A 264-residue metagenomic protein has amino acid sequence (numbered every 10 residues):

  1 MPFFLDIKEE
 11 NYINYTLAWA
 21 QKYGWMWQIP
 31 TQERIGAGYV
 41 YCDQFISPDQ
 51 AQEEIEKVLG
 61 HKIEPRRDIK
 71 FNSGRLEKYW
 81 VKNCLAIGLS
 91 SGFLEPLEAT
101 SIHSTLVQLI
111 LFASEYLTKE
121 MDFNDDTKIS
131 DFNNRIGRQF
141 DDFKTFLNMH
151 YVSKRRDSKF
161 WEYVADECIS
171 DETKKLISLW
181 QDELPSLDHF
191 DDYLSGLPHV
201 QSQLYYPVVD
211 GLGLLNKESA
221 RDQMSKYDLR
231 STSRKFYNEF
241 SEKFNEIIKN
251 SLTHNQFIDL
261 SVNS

Functional and structural regions predicted by a protein language model:
M1, R67, L85-I87: Hydrophobic/aromatic beta-strand patches that form the interior of the parallel beta-sheet core in alpha/beta enzyme
M1-Y12, D131-N133: Central beta-strand plus flanking loop segment that forms part of the substrate or channel wall within the catalytic
W19-N72, G92-H103, T118-M121: Conserved FAD/dinucleotide-binding core of flavoprotein oxidoreductases
W25, W80, C84, F93 (+2 more regions): Tryptophan-centric aromatic hotspots in well-structured domains and transmembrane helices
L76-D141: Conserved mid-domain beta->alpha element of the FAD-binding
E115-S264: Long, low-complexity C-terminal extensions of enzymes
